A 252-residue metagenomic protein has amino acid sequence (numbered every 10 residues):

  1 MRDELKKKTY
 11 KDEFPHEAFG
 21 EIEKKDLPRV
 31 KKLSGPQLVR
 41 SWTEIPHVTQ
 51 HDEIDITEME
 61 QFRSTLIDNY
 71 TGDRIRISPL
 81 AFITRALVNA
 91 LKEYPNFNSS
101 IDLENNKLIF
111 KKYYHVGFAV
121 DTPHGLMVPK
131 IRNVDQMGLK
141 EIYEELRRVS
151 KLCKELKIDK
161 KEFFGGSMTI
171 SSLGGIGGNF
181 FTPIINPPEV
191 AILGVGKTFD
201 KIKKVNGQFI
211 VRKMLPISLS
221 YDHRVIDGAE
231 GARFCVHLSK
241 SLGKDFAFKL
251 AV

Functional and structural regions predicted by a protein language model:
M1-V252: C-terminal catalytic/motor cores of large multi-domain enzyme assemblies
